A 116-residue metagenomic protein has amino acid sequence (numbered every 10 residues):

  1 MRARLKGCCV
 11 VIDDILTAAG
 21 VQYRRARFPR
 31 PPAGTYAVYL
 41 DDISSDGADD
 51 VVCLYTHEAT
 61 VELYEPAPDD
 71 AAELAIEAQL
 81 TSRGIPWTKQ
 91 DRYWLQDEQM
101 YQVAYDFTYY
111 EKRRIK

Functional and structural regions predicted by a protein language model:
M1-E58, Y64-K116: Long, contiguous binding/interaction regions
